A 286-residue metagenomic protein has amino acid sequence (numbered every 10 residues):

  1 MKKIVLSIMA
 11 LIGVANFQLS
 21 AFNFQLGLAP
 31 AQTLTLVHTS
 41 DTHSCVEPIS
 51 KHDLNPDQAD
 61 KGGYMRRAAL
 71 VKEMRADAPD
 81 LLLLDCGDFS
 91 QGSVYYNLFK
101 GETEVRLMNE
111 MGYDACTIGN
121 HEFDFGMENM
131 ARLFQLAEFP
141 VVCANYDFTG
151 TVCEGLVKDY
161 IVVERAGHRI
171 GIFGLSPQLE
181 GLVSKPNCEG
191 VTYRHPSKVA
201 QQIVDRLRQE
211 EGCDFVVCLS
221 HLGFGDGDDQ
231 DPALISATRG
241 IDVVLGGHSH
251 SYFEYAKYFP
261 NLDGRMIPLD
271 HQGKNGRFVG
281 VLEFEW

Functional and structural regions predicted by a protein language model:
M1-I4: Positively charged n-region of N-terminal signal peptides that target proteins for export
L6-N16: Sec-dependent N-terminal signal peptides
V14-L28: Short, basic, low-complexity termini and linkers enriched in Ser/Thr/Gly/Pro that act as targeting/leader peptides
G27-W286: Acidic, metal/ion-coordinating pockets
